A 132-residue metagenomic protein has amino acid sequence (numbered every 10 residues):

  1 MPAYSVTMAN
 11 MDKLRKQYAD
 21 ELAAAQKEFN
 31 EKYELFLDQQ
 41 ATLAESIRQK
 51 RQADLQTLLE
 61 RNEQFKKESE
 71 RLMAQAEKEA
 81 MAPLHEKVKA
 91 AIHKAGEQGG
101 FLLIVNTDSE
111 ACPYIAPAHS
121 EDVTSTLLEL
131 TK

Functional and structural regions predicted by a protein language model:
M1-G99, L103-A111: Amphipathic alpha-helical segments
A116-K132: Extended cytosolic assembly modules
